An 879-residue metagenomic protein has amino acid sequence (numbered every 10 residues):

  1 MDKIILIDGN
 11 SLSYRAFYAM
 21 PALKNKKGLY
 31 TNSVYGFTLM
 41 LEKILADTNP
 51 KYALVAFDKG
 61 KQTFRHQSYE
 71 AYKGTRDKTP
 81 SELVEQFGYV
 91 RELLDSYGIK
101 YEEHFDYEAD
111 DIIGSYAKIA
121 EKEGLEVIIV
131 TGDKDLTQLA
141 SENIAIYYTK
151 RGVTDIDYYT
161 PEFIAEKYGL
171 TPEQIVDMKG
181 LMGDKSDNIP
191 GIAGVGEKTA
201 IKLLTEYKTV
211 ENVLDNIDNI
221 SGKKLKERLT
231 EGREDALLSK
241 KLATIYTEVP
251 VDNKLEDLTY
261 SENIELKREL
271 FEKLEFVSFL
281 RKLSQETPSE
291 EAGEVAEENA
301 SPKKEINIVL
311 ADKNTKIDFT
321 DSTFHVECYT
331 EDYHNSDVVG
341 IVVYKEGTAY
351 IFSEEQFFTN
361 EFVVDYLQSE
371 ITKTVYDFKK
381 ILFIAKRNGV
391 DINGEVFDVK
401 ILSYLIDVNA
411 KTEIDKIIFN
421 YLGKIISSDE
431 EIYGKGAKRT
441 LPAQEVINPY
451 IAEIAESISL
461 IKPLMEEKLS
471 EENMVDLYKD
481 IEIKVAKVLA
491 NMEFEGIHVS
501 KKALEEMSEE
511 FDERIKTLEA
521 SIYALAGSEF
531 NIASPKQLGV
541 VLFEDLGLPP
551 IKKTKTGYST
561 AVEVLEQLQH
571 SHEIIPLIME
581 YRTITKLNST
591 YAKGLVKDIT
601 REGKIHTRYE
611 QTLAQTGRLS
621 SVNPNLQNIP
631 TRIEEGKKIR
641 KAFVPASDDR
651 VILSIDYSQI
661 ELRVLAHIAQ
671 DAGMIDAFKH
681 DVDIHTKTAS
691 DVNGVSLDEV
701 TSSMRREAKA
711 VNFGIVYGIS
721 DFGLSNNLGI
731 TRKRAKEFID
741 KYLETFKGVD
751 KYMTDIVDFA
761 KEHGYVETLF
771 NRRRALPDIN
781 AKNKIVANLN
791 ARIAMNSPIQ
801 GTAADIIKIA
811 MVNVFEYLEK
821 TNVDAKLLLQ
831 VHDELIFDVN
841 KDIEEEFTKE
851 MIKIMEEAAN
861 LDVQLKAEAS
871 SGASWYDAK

Functional and structural regions predicted by a protein language model:
M1-A56, K61-K73, E85-G88, R233 (+2 more regions): Extended, highly charged clamp/arch subdomains and adjacent linkers that form or line substrate-binding channels
D2, P21-N25, G74-P250: Extended two-metal-dependent nuclease catalytic cores across DNA- and RNA-processing enzymes
R15-L54, E70-A71, T75-E82, R91-L94 (+2 more regions): Conserved RNase H-like, two-metal-ion catalytic cores of nucleic-acid enzymes
I128-V130, L136-E173, D337, V342-E346 (+1 more regions): Charged catalytic and DNA/RNA-contacting regions of genome-maintenance and nucleic-acid-processing enzymes
G232-E354, I417, A437-E634, S647-V651 (+6 more regions): Conserved "right-hand" nucleotidyltransferase catalytic core of DNA-directed polymerases
V343-G347, I406-K411, D415-K435, Y450-A452 (+2 more regions): Function-dense linear segments that define catalytic or interfacial modules in macromolecule-processing proteins
T440, K487, F494, H606-T607 (+5 more regions): Conserved catalytic core of nucleic-acid polymerases
E513-A520, A524-P576, E744-R792, N796-P798 (+1 more regions): C-terminal polymerase-core module
